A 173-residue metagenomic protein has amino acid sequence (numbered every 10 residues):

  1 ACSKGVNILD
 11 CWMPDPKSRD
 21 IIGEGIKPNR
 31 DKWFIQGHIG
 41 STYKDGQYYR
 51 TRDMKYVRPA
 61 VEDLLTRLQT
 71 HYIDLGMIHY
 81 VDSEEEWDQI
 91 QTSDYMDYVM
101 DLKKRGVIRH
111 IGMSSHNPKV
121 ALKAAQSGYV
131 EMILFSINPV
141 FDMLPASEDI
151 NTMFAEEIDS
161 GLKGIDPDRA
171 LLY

Functional and structural regions predicted by a protein language model:
A1, R52-Q69, S115-K123: Short, acidic/polar
A1-G37, H71, K104: N-terminal binding-site loop/beta-alpha segment at the start of enzyme catalytic domains that lines or forms
N7-I8, K32-H38, Y72-M77, I108-G112 (+1 more regions): Structural preference for beta-strand elements that scaffold enzyme active sites
C11-M13, H38-G40, H116, S136-N138: Active-site-proximal beta-strand/loop segments in catalytic clefts of secreted hydrolases
P28-K55, H79-D82: Structural motif corresponding to the early beta-alpha repeats
D63-W87: Active-site groove signature of glycoside hydrolases
V81-Y173: Beta/alpha (TIM)-barrel catalytic core signal, keyed to glycine-rich beta->alpha loops juxtaposed to Asp/Glu that bind
